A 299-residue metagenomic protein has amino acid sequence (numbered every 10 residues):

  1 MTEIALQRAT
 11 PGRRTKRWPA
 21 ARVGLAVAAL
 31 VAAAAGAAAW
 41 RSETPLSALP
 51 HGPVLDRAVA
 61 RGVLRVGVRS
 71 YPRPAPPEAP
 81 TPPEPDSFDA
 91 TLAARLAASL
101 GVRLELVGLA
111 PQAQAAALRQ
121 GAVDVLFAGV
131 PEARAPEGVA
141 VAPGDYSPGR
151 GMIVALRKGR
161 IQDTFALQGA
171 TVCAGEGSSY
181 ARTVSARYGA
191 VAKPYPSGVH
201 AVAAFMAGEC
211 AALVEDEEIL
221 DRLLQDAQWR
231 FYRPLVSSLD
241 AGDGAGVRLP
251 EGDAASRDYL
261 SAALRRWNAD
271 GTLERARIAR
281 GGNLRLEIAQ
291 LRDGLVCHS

Functional and structural regions predicted by a protein language model:
M1-A20: N-terminal Lys/Arg-rich, disordered targeting/topogenic segments
P19-G36, R41-V130, E137: Extracytoplasmic small-molecule ligand-binding "clamshell" domains of the periplasmic binding protein/Venus flytrap
A35-L49, S87-S99, K158-I161, F165-T171 (+2 more regions): Extended ligand-binding regions for polar small-molecule ligands
R65-P74, A79-L100, V130-R134, R150-A201 (+1 more regions): Bilobed "Venus flytrap"/periplasmic-binding protein-like clamshell domains and structurally analogous long
L92-A93, Q114-A117, V123, H200-A204 (+2 more regions): Short, hydrophobic alpha-helical packing/hinge segments within bilobed ligand-binding/sensory domains
E105-V107, K193-Y195, L235: General small-molecule cofactor/ligand-binding pocket signal
A113-A116, G129-G138, T183, A211-A241: A ligand-binding cleft/hinge motif common to bilobed small-molecule-binding domains
D145-A155, E217, D221-R265, N283-S299: Periplasmic-binding protein-like
